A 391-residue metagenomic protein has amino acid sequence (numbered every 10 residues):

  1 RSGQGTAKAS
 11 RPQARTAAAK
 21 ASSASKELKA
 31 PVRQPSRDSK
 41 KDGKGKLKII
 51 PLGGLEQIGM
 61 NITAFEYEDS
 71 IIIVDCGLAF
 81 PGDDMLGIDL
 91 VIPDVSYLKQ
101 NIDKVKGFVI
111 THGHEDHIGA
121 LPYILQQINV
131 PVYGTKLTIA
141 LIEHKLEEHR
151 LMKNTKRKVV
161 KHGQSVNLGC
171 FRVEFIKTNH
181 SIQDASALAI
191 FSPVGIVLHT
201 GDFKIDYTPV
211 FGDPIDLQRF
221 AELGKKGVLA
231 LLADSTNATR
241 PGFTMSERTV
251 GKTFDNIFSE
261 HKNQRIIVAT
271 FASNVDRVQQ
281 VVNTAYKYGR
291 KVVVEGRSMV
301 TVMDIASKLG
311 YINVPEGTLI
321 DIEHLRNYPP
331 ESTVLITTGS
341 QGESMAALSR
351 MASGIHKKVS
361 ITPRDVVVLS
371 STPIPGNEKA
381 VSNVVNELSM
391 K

Functional and structural regions predicted by a protein language model:
R1-G5, K177, K391: Short intrinsically disordered, low-complexity coil segments enriched in acidic
R1-K41: Intrinsically disordered, low-complexity RNA-associated tracts
K26-V109, H114-N327, E343-S360, G376-N383: His/Asp/Glu-rich metal-coordinating catalytic cores of metallo-dependent phosphodiesterases/hydrolases acting on
K106, L229, T333, D365-V368: Conserved acidic residues
E148, N386-K391: Short helix-loop-beta junction
S332-Q341: Conserved two-lobed SF2 helicase motor
G339-S340, S371-P375: Aromatic- and Gly/Pro-rich donor/ligand-binding loops that form nucleotide- or phosphate-bearing donor binding pockets
L369-S370, S389: Gly/His-enriched, cation/cofactor- and phosphate-binding structural elements
